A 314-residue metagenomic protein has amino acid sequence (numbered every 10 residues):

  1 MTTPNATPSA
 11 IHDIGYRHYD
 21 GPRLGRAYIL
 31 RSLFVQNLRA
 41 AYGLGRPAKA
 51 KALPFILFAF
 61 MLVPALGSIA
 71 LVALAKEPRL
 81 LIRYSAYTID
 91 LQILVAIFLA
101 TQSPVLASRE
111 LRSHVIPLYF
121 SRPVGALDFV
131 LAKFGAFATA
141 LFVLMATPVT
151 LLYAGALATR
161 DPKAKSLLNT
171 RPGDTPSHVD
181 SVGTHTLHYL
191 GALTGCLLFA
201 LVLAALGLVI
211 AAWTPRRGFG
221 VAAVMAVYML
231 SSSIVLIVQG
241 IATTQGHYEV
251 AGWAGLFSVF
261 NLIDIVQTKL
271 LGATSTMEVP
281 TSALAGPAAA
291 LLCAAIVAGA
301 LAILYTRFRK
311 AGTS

Functional and structural regions predicted by a protein language model:
M1-A27: Short, non-transmembrane cytosolic segments of multipass membrane proteins
D20, V35-K49, M277-P280: Cytosolic juxtamembrane amphipathic/interface segments immediately preceding and feeding into a transmembrane helix
G25-Y28, R39-F58: Membrane-interface helix starts
A48-V72, I93-I97, V224-S232: Hydrophobic alpha-helical transmembrane segments of multi-pass membrane transport/permease proteins
I69-S103, A107-L111, T268-L292: Membrane-embedded or membrane-proximal helical elements that form or frame transporter/channel pores
L91, L131-T214: Secretory targeting signals
L106-T139: Helix-loop-helix units of permease transmembrane domains in multi-pass membrane transporters, especially ABC
K165-D180, G218-K310: Terminal transmembrane helical anchor/hairpin motif
